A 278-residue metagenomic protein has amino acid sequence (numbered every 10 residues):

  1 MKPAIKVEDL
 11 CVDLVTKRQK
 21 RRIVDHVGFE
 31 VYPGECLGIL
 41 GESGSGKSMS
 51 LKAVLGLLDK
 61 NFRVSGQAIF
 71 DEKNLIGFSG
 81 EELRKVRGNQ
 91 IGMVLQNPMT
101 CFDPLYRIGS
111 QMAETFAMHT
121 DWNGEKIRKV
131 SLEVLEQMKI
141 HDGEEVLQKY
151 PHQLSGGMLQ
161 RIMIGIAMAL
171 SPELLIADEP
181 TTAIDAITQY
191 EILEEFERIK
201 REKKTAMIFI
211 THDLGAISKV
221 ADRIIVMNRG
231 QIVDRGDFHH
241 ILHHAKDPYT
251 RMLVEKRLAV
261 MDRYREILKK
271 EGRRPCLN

Functional and structural regions predicted by a protein language model:
L40-E42: The feature captures the beta-strand-to-loop junction immediately N-terminal to the Walker
N61, H243-N278: C-terminal boundary and immediately downstream tail of ABC-type ATPase nucleotide-binding domains
R63-N74: Conserved ABC transporter NBD signature motif
A169-E173: A short, proline-enriched helix->beta-strand linker immediately N-terminal to the Walker B motif in ABC-type P-loop
I217-K219: A short, surface-exposed alpha-helical micro-motif characterized by mixed small hydrophobic and charged/polar residues
R235-G236, H244: ABC ATPase "signature
